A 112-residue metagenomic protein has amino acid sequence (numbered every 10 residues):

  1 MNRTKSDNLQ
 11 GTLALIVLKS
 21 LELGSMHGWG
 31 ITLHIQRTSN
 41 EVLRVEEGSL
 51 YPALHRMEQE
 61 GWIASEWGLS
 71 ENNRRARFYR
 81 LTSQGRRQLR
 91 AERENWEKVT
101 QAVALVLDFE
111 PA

Functional and structural regions predicted by a protein language model:
M1-G11, E92: Intrinsically disordered, low-complexity serine/threonine- and proline-rich regulatory segments
T4-D7, G61, E110-A112: Short, contiguous hydrophobic alpha-helices characteristic of membrane insertion segments
D7-S49: N-terminal helix-turn-helix DNA-binding core of bacterial DNA-binding proteins
L50-M57: Basic amphipathic alpha-helical segments that dock to polyanions
E58-R74, R80: Beta-hairpin "wing" of winged helix-turn-helix
N72-R93: Basic, amphipathic "hinge/linker" alpha-helix immediately C-terminal to the N-terminal HTH DNA-binding motif
R86-A112: Amphipathic alpha-helical dimerization/coiled-coil segments that flank or bridge DNA-binding/regulatory modules
